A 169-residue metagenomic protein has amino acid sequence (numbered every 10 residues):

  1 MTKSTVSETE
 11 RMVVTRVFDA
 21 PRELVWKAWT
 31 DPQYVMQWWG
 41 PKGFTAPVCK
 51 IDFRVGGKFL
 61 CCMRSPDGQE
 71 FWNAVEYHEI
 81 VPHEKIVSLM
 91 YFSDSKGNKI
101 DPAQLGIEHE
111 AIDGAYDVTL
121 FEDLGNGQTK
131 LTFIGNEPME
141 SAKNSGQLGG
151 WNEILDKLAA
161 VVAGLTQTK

Functional and structural regions predicted by a protein language model:
M1-T45: Hydrophobic ligand-binding cavity/cleft-lining segments
V13, Q33-W72: Short beta-edge strand/loop motif at the mouth of beta-sheet-based domains
R16, V48-I51, N73-E79, G114-D123: Hydrophobic/aromatic beta-strand elements that line small-molecule binding cavities or substrate pockets in beta-rich
R22-E23, F53-R54, H78-I86, L120-K130: A short, structured loop/turn motif at beta-sheet edges
V25, V35, F59, Y77 (+4 more regions): Hydrophobic pocket/interface hotspot
V48, V161-K169: Short, highly charged C-terminal tails/helix-capping segments
L60-F92: Helix-adjacent hinge/juxtasegments
V87-Y91, G97-E153: Beta-strand/loop substructures that line and gate deep hydrophobic ligand-binding cavities in soluble
